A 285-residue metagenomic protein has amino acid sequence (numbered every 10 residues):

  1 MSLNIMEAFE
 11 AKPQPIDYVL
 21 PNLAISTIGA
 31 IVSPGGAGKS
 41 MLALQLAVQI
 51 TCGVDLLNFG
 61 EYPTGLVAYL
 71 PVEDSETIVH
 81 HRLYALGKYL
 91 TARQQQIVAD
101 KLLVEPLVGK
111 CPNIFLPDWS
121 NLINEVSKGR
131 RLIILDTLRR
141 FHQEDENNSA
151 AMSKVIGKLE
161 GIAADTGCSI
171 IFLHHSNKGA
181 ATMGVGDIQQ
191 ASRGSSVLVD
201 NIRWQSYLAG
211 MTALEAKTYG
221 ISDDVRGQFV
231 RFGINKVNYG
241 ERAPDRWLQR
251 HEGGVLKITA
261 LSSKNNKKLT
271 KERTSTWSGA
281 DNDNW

Functional and structural regions predicted by a protein language model:
M1-K88: The Walker A/P-loop phosphate-binding site
I16-V19, V54-L57, P117-N121, I156-L159 (+1 more regions): A generic local structural motif
P21, F59-G60, Q94, N124 (+2 more regions): Short secondary-structure boundary/capping segments
I25, T64-L66, A99, G167 (+1 more regions): A structure-centric signal for secondary-structure junctions around beta-strands
A30-V32, G36, M41, L70 (+2 more regions): Phosphate-binding/switch region of NTP-binding enzymes
T51, D55, S127, A163-A164: Conserved ATPase "switch" residues in P-loop NTPase domains
Y62-S149, K154, G161, K267 (+1 more regions): Conserved inter-motif catalytic segment of the P-loop NTP-binding fold
V237-W285: Conserved alpha/beta core segments of nucleic-acid transaction machinery
